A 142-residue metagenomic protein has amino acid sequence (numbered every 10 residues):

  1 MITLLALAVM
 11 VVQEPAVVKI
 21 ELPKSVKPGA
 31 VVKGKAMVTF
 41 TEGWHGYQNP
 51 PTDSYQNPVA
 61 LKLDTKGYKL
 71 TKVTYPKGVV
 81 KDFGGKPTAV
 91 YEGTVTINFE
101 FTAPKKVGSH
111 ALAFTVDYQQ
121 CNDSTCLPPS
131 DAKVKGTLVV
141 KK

Functional and structural regions predicted by a protein language model:
M1-M10: Sec-dependent N-terminal signal peptides
M10-K142: Extracellular/lumen-exposed scaffold segments
